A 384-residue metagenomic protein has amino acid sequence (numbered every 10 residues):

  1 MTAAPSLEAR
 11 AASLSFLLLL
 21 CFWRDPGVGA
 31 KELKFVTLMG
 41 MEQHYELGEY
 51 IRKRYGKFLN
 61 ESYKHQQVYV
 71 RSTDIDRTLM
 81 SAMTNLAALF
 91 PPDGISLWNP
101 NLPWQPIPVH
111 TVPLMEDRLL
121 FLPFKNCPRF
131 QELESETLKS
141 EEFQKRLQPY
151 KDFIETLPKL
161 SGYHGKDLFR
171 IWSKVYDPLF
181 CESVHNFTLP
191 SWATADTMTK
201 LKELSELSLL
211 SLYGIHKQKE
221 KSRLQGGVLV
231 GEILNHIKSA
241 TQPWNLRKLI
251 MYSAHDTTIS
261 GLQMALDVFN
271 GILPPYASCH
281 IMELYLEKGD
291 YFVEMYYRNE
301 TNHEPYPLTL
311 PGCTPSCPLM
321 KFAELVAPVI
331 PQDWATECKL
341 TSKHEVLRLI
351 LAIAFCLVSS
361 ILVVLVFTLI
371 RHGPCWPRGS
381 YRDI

Functional and structural regions predicted by a protein language model:
T2-A4, A12, L17-Y69, T73-I384: Signature for phosphate-centric chemistry
